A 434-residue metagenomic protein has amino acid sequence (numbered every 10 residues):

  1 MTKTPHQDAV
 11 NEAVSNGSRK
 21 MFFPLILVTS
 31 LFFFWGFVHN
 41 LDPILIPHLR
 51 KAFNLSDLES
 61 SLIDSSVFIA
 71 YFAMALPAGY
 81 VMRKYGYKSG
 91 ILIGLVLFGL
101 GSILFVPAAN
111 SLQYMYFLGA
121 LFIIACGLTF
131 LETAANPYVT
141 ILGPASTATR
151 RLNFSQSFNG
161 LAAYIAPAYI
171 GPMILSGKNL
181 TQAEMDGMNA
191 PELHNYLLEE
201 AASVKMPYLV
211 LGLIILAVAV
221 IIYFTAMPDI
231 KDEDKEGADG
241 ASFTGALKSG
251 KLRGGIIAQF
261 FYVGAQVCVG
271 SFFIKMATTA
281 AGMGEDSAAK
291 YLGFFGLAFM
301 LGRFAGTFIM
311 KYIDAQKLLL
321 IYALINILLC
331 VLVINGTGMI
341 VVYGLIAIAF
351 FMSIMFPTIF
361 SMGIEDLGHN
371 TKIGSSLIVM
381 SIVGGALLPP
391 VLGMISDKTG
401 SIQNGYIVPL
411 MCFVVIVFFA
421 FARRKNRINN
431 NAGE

Functional and structural regions predicted by a protein language model:
M1-L31, W35, K51, T244: Cytosolic juxtamembrane N-terminal segment immediately preceding the first transmembrane helix of multi-pass
F23-F53, A135-N136, I170, V269-A277: Extracytoplasmic
D42-I46, A166-P167, G171-L175, G245-G293: Extracytoplasmic gate region of multi-pass secondary transporters
L62-Y80, G293-A305: Central cavity-lining transmembrane alpha-helices of secondary-active solute carriers, predominantly the Major
M74-Y87, I174, G302-D314, S396-D397: Helix-to-loop junctions at the C-terminal end of transmembrane segments in multipass secondary transporters
V96-S111, L324-T337: C-terminal ends and interior cores of transmembrane alpha-helices in multi-pass membrane transporters/permeases
Q113-L131, I340-M355: Hydrophobic core of transmembrane alpha-helices in multi-pass small-molecule transporters, especially MFS/SLC-type
F130-P144, S353-G368: Intracellular juxtamembrane helix-capping segments at the cytosolic ends of symmetry-related transmembrane helices
